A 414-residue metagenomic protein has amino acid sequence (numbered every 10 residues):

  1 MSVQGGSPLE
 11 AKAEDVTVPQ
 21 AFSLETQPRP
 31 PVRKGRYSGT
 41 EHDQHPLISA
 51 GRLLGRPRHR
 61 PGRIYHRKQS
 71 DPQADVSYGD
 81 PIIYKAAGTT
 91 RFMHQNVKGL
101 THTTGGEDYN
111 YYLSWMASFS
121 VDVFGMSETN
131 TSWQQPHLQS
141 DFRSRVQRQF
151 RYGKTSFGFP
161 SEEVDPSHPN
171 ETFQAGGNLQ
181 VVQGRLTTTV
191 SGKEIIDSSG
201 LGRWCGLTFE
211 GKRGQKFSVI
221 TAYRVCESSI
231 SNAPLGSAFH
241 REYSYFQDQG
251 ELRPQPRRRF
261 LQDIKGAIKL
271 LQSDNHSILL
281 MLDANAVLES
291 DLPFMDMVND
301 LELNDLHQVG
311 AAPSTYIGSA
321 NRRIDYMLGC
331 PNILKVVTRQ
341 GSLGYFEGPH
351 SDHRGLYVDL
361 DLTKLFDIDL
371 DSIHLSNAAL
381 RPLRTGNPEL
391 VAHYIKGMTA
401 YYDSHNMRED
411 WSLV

Functional and structural regions predicted by a protein language model:
S2-R145, N170, R241, L261 (+4 more regions): N-terminal, active-site-proximal structural segment of metallo-dependent hydrolase catalytic domains
P57, Q69-Q73, N130-E227, G341-F346: Structured beta-strand-rich core segments of catalytic domains in phosphoester-bond hydrolases
F92-V97, Y112-L138, G176, V181 (+7 more regions): Active-site beta-strand/loop signature of hydrolases that rely on acidic residues for catalysis
T101-H102, S132-P136, T189, E227-I230 (+2 more regions): Short catalytic/ligand-binding loop motif for oxyanion handling, primarily in non-cytosolic enzymes, centered on
G105-Y109, P136-S140, G192-I196, T221-A222 (+4 more regions): Short coil/turn segments at secondary-structure boundaries
Y152-V182, L288-D296, L303-K335, E347-P349 (+1 more regions): Active site of divalent-metal-dependent phosphoester/diester hydrolases
T208-D248, N332-V414: Surface polyanion/phosphate-binding segment centered on an Asp-His-Pro turn
H240-H276: A long, amphipathic alpha-helix that forms part of the scaffold/cap immediately adjacent to metal-dependent active
